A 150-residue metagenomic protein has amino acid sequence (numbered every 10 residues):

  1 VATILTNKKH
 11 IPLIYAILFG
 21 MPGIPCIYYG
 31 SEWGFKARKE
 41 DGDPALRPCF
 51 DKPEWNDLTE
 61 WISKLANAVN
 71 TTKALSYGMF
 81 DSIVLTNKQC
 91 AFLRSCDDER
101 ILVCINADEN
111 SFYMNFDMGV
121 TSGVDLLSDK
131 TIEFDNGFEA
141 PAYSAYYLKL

Functional and structural regions predicted by a protein language model:
V1-L5: Active-site clefts of carbohydrate-active enzymes
T6-P12, G20-I27, S31-L150: Carbohydrate-interacting/catalytic domains
